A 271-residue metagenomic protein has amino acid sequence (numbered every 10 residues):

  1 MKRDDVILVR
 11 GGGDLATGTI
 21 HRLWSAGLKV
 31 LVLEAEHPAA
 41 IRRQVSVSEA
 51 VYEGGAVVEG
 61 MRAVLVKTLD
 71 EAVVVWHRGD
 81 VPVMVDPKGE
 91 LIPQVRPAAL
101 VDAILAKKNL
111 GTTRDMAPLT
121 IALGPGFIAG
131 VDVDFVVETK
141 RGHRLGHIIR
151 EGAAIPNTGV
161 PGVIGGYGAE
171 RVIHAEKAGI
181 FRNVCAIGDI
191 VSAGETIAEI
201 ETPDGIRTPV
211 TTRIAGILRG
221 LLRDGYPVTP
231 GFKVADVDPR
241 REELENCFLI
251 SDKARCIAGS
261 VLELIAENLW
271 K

Functional and structural regions predicted by a protein language model:
M1-K271: Well-ordered secondary-structure scaffolds
